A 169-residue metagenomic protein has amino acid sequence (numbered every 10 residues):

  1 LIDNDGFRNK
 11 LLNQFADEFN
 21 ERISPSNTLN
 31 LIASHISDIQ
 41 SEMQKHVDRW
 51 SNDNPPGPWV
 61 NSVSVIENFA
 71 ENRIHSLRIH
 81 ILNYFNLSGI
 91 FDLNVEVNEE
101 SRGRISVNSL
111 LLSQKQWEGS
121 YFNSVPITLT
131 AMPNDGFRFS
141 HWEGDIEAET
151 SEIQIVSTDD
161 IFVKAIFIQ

Functional and structural regions predicted by a protein language model:
L1-N94: Middle-to-C-terminal accessory/interaction subdomains
H46-V47, P126-T150: Surface-exposed interfaces of beta-sheet-rich extracellular modules
G57-S62, I66, E143-D160: Short, surface-exposed beta-strand/turn "edge" patches of beta-sheet domains
S88-G89, E96, I153-Q169: Conserved "repeat-terminator" motif of extracellular CCP/Sushi domains
N94-K115, A148: Short, solvent-exposed loop/edge segments of extracellular or virion-exposed proteins
V95, G103-I105, L129, W142 (+1 more regions): Extracellular/surface recognition and adhesion modules
N108-G136, S157: Extracellular modular ligand-binding repeats in secreted and cell-surface proteins
